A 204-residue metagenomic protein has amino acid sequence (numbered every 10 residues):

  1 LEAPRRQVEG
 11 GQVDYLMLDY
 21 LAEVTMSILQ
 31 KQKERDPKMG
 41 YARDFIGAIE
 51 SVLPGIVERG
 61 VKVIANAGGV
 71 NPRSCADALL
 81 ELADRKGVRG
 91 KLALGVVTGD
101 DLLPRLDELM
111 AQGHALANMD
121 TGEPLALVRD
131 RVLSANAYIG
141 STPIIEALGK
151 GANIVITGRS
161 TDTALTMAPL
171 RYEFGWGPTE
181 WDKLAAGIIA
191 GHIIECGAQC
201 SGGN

Functional and structural regions predicted by a protein language model:
L1-L116, P124-P143, G149, I154: Metallocofactor- and cofactor-centric catalytic cores in central/energy metabolism, strongly enriched
L21-E23, T161-D162, C200: Short, glycine-/Ser/Thr-/acidic-enriched flexible segments
L82-P104, T166-N204: Catalytic or ion-translocation cores adjacent to nucleophile or general acid/base/metal-coordination motifs in diverse
A117-S141, I145-G149, V155-T157, T161-H192: Catalytic alpha/beta core domains of metabolic enzymes, predominantly
